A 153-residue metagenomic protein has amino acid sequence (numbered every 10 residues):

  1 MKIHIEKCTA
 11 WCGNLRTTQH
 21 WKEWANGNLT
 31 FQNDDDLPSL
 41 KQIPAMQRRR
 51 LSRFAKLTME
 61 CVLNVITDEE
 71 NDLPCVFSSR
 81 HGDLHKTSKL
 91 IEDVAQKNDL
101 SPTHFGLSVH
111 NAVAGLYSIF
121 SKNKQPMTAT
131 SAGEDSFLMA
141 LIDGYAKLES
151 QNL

Functional and structural regions predicted by a protein language model:
M1-F105, V109-A129, A146-N152: Conserved "HGTGT" condensation-loop signature of ketosynthase/thiolase-family condensing enzymes that catalyze
Q125-M139: Cysteine-centered functional microenvironments
